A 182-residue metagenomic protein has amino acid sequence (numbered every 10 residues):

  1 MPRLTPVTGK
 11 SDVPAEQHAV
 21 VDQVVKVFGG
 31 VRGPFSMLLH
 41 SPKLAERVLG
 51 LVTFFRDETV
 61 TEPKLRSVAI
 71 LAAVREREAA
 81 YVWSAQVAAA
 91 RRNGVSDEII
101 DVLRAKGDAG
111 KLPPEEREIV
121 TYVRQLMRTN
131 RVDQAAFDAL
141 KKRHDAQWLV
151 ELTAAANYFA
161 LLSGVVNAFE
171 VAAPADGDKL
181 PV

Functional and structural regions predicted by a protein language model:
M1-V182: Hydrophobic alpha-helical segments
